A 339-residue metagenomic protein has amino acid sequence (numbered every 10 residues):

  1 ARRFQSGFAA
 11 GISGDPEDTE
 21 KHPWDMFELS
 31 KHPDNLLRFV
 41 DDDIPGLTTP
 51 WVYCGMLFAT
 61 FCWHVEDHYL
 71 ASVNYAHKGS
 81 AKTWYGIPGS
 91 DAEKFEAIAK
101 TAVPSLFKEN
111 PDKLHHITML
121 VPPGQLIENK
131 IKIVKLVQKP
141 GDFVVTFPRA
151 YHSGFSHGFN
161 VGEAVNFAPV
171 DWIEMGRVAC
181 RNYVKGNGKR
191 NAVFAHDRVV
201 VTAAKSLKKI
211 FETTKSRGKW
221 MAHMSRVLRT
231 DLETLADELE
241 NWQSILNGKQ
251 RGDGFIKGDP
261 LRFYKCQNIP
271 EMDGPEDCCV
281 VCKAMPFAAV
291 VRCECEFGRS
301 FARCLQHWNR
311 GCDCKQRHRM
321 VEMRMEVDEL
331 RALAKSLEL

Functional and structural regions predicted by a protein language model:
A1-F143, F147-L339: Conserved N-terminal structural segment that caps and organizes enzyme catalytic cores in eukaryotes
